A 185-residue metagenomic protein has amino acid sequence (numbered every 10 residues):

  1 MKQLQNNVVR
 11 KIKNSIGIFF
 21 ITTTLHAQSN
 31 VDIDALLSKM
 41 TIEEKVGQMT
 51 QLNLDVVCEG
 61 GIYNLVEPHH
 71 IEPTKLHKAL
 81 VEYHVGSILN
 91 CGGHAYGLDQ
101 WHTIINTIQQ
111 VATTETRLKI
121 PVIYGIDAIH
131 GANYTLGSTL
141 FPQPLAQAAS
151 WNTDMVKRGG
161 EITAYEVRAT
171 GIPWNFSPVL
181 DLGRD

Functional and structural regions predicted by a protein language model:
M1-D32: Bacterial Sec-dependent N-terminal signal peptides
Q28-D185: N-terminal beta-rich core of secreted/periplasmic extracellular enzymes
